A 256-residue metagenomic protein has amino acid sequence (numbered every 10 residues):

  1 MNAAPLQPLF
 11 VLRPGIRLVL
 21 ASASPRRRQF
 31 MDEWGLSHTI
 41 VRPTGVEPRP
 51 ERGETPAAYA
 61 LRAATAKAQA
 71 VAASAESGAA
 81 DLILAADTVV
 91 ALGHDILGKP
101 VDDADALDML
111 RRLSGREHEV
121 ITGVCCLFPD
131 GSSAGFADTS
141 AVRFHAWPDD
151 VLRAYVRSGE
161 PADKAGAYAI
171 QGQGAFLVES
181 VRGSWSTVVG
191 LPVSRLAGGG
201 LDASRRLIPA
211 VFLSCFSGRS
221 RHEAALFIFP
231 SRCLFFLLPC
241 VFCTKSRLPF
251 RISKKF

Functional and structural regions predicted by a protein language model:
N2-L18, P56-R206: Anionic-ligand binding patches
R17-V41: N-terminal G-site helix/loop of the GST-like fold
H38-G53, S133-T139: Short glycine-rich, Thr/Ser-proximal phosphate-binding strand/loop in the N-terminal lobe of ATP-dependent enzymes
L207-A210, F227, P249-R251: Generic short N-terminal amphipathic or hydrophobic helices
A210-V211, E223-A225, V241: Acidic, Ala/Val/Gly-enriched low-complexity intrinsically disordered segments
C215, C233, C240-C243: Cysteine-centered motifs
F242-K255: Short, intrinsically disordered C-terminal tails of secreted or membrane-associated proteins
